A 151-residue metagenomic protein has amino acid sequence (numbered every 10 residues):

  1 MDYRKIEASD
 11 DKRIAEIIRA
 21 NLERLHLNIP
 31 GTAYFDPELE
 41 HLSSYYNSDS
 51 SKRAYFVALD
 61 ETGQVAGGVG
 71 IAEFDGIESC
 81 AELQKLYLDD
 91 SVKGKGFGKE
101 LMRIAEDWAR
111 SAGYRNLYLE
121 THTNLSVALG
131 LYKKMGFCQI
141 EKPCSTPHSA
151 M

Functional and structural regions predicted by a protein language model:
M1-Y3: Extreme N-terminal starter segment of soluble prokaryotic enzymes
K5-Q84, D89-D90, M102-I104, W108 (+1 more regions): Acetyl-CoA-dependent GNAT
N21-R24, R115-M151: C-terminal "cap" of GNAT-fold acetyltransferases
I29, E78, G98, N116-E120 (+1 more regions): Residue-level detector of alpha-helical recognition elements and their boundaries
Q64, L86-R103, D107-A112, N116-L117 (+2 more regions): Conserved glycine-rich acetyl-CoA-binding loop
